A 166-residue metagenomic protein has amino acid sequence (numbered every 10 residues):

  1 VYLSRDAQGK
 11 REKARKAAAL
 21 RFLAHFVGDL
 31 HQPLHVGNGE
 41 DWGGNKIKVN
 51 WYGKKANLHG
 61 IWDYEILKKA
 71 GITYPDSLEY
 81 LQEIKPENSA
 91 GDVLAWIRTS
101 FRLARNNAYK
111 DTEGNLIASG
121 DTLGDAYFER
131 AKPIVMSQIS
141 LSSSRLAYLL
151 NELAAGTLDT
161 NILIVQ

Functional and structural regions predicted by a protein language model:
V1-G71: Acidic/His-rich structured neighborhood in mature extracellular/periplasmic domains
R5, K68, N106, E152-G156: A structural signal for alpha-helix termini and helix-coil/disorder junctions
A7-Q8, T112-E113, L158: Short, flexible helix-adjacent loops and helix caps
A18, T99, L141-S142: Residues within well-formed alpha-helices
G28-G39, Y109-T112, Y148-N151, A155: Charged/polar positions within long, soluble alpha-helices
K48-Q138: An amphipathic alpha-helical core segment
D121-Q166: Low-complexity, Gly/Ser/Thr/Pro-rich intrinsically disordered linker/tail segments
